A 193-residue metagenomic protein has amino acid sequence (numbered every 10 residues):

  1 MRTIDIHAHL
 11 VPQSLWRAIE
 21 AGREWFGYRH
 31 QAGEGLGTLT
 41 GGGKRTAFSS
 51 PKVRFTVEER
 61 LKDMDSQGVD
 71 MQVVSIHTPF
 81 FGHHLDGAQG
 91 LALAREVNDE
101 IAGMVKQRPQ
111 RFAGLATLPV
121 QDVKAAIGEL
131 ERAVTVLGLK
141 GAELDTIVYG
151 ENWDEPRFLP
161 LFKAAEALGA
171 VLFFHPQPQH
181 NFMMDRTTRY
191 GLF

Functional and structural regions predicted by a protein language model:
M1-F193: Helix-coil boundary/capping segments in enzymes
